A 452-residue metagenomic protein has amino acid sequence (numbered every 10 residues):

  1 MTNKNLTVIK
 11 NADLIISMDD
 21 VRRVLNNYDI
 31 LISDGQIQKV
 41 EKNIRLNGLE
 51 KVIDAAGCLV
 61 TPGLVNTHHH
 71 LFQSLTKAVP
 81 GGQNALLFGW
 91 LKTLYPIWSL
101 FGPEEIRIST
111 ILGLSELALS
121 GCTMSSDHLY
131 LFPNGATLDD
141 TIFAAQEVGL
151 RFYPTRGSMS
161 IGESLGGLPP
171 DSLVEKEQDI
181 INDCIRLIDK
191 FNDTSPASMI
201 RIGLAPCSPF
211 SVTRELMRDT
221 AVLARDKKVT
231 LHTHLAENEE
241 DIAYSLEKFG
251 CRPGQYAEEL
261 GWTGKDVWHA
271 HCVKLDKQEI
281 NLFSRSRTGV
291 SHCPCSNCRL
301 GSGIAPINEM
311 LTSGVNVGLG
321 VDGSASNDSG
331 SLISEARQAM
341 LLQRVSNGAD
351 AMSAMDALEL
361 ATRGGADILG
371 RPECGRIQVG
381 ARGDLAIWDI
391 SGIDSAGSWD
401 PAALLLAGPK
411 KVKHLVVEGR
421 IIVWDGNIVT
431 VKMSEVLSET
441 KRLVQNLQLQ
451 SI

Functional and structural regions predicted by a protein language model:
M1-N47, C58-L59: N-terminal metal-binding scaffold of metallo-dependent hydrolase/deaminase domains
N3-N11, L46-G89, I111, S115-L119: Replace "His-x-His-based motif
M18, R382-L437: C-terminal cap of metal-dependent C-N hydrolases
L75-I106, I161-E177, S198, E239-D266 (+2 more regions): Active-site gating loops and adjacent loop-to-helix segments of metal-dependent hydrolytic enzymes
K77-H128, F132-R151, I181-A197, K441-L449: Alpha-helical scaffold segments that flank or form the walls of functional sites
A136-C272: Metal-coordinating catalytic core of metallo-dependent amide/deamination hydrolases
S164, E239-C251, E279-S284, G301-M310 (+2 more regions): Histidine/acidic-residue-rich catalytic or RNA/ligand-binding cores of hydrolases and nuclease-related proteins
E259-D266, N308-G392, L406-G408: His/Asp/Glu-enriched, well-ordered alpha-helical/loop segment that forms or immediately abuts the divalent-metal
